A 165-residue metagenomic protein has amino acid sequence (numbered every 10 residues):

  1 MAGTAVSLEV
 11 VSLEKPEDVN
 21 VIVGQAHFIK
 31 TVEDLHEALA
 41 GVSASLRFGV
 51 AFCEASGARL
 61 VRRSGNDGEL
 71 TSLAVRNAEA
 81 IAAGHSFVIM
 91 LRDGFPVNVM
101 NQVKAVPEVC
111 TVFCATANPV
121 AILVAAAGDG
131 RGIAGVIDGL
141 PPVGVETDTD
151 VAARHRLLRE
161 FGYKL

Functional and structural regions predicted by a protein language model:
M1-R63, D148-L165: N-terminal, charge-rich interaction modules
V19-I22, L46-A51, L60, H85-V88 (+3 more regions): Structural motif
H27-K30, S56-G57, N66-G68, R92-V97 (+1 more regions): Gly/Ser/Thr-rich loops at beta-strand to alpha-helix junctions that form or flank small-molecule/cofactor-binding
K30-D34, G84, N98: Short, well-structured alpha-helical interface segments that form or flank functional binding sites
L35, G49, C53, R62-N66 (+3 more regions): General "foldedness" signal
L35-A38, A74, V99-Q102: Hydrophobic side chains in well-ordered alpha-helices
V50-V88: Aromatic-anchored, charged helix-turn/loop surface patch used as a conserved interaction hotspot
N77-A83, G94-L165: Helix-rich interaction surfaces within compact, conserved domain-sized segments that mediate assembly or partner
